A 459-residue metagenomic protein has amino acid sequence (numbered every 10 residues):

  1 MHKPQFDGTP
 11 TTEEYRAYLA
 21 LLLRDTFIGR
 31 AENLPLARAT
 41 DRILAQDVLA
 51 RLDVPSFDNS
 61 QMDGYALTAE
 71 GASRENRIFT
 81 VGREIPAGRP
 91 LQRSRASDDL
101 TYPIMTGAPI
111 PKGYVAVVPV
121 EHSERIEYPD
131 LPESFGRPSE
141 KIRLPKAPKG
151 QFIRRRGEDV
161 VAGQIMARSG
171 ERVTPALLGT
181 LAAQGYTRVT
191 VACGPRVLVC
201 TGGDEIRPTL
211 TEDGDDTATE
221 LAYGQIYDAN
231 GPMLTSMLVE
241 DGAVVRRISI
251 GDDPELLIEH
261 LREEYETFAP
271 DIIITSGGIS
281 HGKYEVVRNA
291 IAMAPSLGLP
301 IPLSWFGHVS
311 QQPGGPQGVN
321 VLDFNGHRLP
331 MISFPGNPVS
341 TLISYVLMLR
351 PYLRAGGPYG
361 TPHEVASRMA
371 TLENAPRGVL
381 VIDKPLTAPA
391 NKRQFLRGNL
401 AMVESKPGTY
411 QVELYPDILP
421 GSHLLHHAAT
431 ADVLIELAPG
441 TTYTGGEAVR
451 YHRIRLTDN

Functional and structural regions predicted by a protein language model:
H2-T187, L437: Phosphate-interaction motifs
T9, E13-R16, E32, L36-A37 (+4 more regions): Flexible glycine/proline-rich
D58-S60, G71-R74, L91-S97, I110 (+14 more regions): Solvent-exposed alpha-helices and their adjacent loops that cap or buttress functional pockets in soluble metabolic
D63, T106, G202-G203, P270-A290 (+2 more regions): Glycine-rich beta-strand-to-loop/alpha-helix junction loops that act as flexible
T68, P103-M105, P145, R168 (+4 more regions): Short beta-strand segments
A87, I250-L257, Q311-P316: Short acidic loop-to-helix transition motifs that present clustered carboxylates
Y114-A116, L178-G179, T209-G214, E259 (+3 more regions): Short acidic, glycine/serine/threonine-rich loops at helix termini
F152-S276, S280-H281: Phosphate-binding glycine-rich loops and their immediate beta-loop-alpha structural context
